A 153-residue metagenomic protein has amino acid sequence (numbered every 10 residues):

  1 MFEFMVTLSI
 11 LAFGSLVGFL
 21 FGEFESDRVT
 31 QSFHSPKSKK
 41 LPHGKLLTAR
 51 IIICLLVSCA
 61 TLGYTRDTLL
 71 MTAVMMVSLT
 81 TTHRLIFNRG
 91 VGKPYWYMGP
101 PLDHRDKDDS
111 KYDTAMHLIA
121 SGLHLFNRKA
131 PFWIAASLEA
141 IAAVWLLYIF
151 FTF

Functional and structural regions predicted by a protein language model:
F2-F153: Catalytic phosphate/metal-binding cores of nucleic-acid and nucleotide-processing enzymes, i.e., regions that mediate
